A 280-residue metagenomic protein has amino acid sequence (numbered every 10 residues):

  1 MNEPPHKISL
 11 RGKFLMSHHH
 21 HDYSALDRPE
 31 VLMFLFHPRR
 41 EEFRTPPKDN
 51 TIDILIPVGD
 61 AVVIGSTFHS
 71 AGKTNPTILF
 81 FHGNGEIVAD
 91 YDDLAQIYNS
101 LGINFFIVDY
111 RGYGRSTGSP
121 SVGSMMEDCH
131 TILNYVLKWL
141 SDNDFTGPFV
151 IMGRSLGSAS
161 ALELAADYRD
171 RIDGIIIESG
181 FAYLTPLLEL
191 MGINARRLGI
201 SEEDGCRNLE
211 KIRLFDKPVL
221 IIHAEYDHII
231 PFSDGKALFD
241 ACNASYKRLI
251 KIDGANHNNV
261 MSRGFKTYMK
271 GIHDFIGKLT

Functional and structural regions predicted by a protein language model:
N2-P57: An N-terminal hydrophobic leader/cap segment in hydrolases
N99-T117: Conserved alpha/beta-hydrolase
P120-D142: Alpha/beta-hydrolase active-site loop
N143-R154: Alpha/beta-hydrolase fold nucleophile elbow
S160-L214: Hydrolase active-site cap/lid region
F215-D216, I221-H223, D227: Short beta-strand/loop motif that positions the catalytic acidic residue of the alpha/beta-hydrolase fold
Y226-I230, H257-N259: Acidic catalytic loop of the alpha/beta-hydrolase fold
A255-K266: Catalytic histidine-centered segment of alpha/beta-hydrolase-like enzymes
